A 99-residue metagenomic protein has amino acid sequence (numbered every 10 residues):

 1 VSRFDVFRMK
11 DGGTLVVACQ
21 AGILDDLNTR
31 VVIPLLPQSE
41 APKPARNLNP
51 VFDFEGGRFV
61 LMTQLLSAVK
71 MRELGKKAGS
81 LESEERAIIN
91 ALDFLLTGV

Functional and structural regions predicted by a protein language model:
V1-R3, V99: Absolute protein N-terminus
S2, A18, L74-A78: Residues at structural and domain junctions
R3-V6, K10-G13, V17-P50: Compact nucleic-acid interaction/catalytic patches
F54-V99: C-terminal terminal-subdomain/extension
